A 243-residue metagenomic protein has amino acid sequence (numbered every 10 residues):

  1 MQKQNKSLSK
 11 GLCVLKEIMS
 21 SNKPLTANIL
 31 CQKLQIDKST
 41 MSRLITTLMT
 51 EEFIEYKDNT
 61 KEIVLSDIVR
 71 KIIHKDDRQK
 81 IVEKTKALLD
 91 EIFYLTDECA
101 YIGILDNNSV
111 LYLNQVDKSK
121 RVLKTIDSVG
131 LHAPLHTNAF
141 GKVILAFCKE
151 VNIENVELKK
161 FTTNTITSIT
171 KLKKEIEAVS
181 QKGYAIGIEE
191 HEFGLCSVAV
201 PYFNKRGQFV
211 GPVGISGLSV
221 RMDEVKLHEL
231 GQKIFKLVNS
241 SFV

Functional and structural regions predicted by a protein language model:
M1-Q79, N239, V243: N-terminal helix-turn-helix
I54-Y56, I102-G103, Y202: A structural signal for short hydrophobic beta-strand segments in well-ordered beta-sheet cores
T60, A100, S197-A199: Short loop/turn microsegments at loop-to-beta-strand junctions
I68-L95, T125: Conserved segment of winged-helix/HTH DNA-binding domains
L95-Y101, Q181: Short N-terminal helix-loop-first-beta-strand/juxtamembrane motif that initiates sensory/input modules
I102-N107, Q115-V116: Short hydrophobic alpha-helical segments used for membrane anchoring or interfacial signaling
V122-E190: Short, solvent-exposed recognition segments
T165-V238: Extended hydrophobic
